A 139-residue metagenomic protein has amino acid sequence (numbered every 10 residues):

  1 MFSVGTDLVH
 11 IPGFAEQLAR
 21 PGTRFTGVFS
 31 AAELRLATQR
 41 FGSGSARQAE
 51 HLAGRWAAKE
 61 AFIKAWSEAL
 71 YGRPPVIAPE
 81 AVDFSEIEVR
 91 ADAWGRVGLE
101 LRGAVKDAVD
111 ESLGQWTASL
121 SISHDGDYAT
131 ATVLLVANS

Functional and structural regions predicted by a protein language model:
M1-S139: Core catalytic alpha/beta fold that binds nucleotide/phospho-ligands
